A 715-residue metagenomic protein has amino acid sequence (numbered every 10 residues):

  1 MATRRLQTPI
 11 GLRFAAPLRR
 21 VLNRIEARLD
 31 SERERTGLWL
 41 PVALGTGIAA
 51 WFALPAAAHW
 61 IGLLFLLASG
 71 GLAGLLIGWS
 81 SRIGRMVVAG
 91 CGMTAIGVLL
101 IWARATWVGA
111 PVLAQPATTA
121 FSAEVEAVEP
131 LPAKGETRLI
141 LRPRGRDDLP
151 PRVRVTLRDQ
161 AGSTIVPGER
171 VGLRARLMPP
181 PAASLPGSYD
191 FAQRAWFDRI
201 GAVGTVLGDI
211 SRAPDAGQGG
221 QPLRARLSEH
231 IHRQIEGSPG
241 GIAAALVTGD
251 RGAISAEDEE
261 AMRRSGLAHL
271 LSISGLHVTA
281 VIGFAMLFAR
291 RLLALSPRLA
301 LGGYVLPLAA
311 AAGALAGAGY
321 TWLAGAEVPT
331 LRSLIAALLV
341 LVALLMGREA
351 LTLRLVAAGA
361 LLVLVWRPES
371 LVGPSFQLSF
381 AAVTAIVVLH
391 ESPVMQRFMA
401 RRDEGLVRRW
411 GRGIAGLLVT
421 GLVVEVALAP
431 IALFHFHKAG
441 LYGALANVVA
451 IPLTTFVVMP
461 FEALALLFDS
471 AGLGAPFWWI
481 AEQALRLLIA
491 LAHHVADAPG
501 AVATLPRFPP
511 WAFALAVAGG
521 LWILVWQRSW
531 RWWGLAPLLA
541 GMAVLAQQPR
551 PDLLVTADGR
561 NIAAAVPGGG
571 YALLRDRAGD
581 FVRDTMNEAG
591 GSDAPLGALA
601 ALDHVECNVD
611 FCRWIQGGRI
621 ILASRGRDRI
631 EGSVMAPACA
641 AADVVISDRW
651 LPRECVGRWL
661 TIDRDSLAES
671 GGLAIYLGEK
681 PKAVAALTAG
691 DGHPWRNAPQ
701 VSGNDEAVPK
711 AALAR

Functional and structural regions predicted by a protein language model:
A2-E34, A95-H269, A641-V644, W650-E654 (+2 more regions): Membrane-interface helix/helix-cap signal primarily in integral membrane proteins
A2-P116, I335, R409: Helix-loop-helix transmembrane hairpins and adjacent membrane-interface loops of multi-pass inner-membrane proteins
E32-I77, G373-F376, F380, L473-L524: Membrane-embedded alpha-helical segments of integral membrane proteins
G47, A123, A175, L246 (+8 more regions): Divalent metal-coordination and catalytic microenvironments
F65, S69-G70, G78-C91, G204 (+3 more regions): Hydrophobic alpha-helical transmembrane segments in multi-pass membrane proteins
W102-G162, G172-R174, L545-Q616: Membrane-interface segments at or immediately adjacent to transmembrane helices that form the boundary between
P132, S211-Q218, E260, R264 (+3 more regions): Membrane-interface amphipathic/re-entrant loop segments adjacent to transmembrane helices in multi-pass membrane
Y571-R649, A683-R715: Pre-active-site segment of Zn-dependent metallo-hydrolases
